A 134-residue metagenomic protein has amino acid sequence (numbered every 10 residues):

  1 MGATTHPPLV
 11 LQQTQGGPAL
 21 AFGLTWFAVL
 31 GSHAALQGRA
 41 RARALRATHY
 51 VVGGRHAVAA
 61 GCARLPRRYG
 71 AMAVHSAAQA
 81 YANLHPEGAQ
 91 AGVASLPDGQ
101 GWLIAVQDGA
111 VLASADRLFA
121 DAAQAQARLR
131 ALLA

Functional and structural regions predicted by a protein language model:
M1-A134: Cytosolic/nucleoplasmic/matrix-facing N-terminal domains/tails of membrane-anchored or organelle-targeted proteins
